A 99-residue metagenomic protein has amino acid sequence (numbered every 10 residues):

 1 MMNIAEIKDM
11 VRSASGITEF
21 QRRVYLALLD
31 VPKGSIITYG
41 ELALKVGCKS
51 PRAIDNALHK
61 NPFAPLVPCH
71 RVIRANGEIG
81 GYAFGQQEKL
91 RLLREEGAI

Functional and structural regions predicted by a protein language model:
M1-R52, E95-I99: Basic nucleic-acid-binding alpha-helical/helix-turn surface characteristic of O6-alkylguanine DNA
L29, H59, R74-G77, G97: A broad detector of the eukaryotic-type serine/threonine protein kinase catalytic domain
I36, L66, A83: Short aromatic/basic micro-patch
S50-A64: Regulatory, non-catalytic segments
P65-I73: Short Lys/Arg-enriched helix C-cap and helix-to-coil transition segments that create basic nucleic-acid-contact patches
V72-E88, L92: Intrinsically disordered, low-complexity basic tails/linkers immediately adjacent to helix-turn-helix/homeobox/MYB/SANT
